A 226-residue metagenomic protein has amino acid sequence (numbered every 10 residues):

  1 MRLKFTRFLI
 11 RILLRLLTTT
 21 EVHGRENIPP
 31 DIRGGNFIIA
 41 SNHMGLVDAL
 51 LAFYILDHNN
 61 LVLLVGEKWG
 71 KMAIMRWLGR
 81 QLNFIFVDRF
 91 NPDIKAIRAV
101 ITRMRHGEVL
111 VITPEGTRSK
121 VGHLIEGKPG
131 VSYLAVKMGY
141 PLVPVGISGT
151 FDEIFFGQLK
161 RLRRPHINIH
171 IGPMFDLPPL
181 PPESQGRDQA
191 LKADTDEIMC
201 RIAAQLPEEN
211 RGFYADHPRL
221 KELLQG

Functional and structural regions predicted by a protein language model:
M1-E21, K221: N-terminal membrane-anchoring alpha-helices
M1-R2, K95-G226: Non-catalytic C-terminal accessory region of glycerolipid acyltransferases and related lyso-lipid remodeling enzymes
T6, R15, D31-N91: Catalytic core of membrane glycerolipid acyltransferases/transacylases, capturing the structured, soluble-facing
I10-R15, W77-G79, L162, N168: Short, conserved catalytic or adaptor-binding loops enriched in Gly and charged residues
L17-R25, N91-I94, F151-E153: Short gly/ser/thr-rich secondary-structure transition/capping motifs
V22, F84-F86, L142, N168: Conserved beta-strand scaffold positions in the cores of enzyme catalytic domains, especially in NTP/NDP-utilizing
E26, E67, D88, G146 (+1 more regions): Residues at the C-termini of beta-strands that transition into short coil/loop
N27-I32, I101-T102: Short amphipathic alpha-helix with an adjacent loop that forms part of the alpha/beta core around
